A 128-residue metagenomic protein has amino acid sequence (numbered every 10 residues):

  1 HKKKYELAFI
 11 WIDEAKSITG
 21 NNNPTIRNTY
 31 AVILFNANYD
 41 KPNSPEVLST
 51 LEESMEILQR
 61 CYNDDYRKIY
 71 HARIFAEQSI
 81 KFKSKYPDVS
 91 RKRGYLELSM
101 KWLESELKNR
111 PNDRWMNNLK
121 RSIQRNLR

Functional and structural regions predicted by a protein language model:
H1, G20-D40, N63-K85, K101-E104 (+1 more regions): Amphipathic alpha-helical repeat scaffolds of TPR domains
H1-K16, P24-T29, I33-F35, E52-E56: Internal alpha-helical scaffold/solenoid segments in large eukaryotic proteins
E6-I10, K81, R110: Short amphipathic alpha-helical "recognition" segments used for binding
I12-A15, T19, L51, L58-D65 (+2 more regions): Alpha-helical junction/boundary sensor with strong preference for TPR arrays
N43-E46, N112: Generic low-complexity segments that are intrinsically disordered, proline-rich and/or Lys/Arg-biased
